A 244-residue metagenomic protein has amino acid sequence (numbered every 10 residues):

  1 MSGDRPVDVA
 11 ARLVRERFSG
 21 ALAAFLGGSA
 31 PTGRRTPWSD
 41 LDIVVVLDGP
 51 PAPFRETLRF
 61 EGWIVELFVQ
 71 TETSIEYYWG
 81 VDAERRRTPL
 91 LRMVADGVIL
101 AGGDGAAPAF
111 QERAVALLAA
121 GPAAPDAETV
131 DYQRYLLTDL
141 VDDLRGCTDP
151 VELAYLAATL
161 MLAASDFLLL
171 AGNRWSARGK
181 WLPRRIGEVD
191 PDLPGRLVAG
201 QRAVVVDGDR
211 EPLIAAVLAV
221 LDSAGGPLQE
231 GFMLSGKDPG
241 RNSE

Functional and structural regions predicted by a protein language model:
M1-A23: Helical scaffold of the NTase/Pol beta-like nucleotidyltransferase catalytic core
G3-P6, E56-T57, W63-T148: Conserved NTP/Mg2+-binding pocket subregion across the NTase superfamily
A11, F54, S165: Generic structural marker for isolated residues within well-ordered, non-membrane alpha-helices of soluble domains
L26-Q70: Catalytic metal-binding acidic patch
P53, T88, A177, W181: Residue-level signal for pocket-adjacent positions within structured domains
A119-E244: Conserved nucleotidyltransferase catalytic core and NTase-mimicking acidic/glycine-rich helix/loop elements in nucleic
